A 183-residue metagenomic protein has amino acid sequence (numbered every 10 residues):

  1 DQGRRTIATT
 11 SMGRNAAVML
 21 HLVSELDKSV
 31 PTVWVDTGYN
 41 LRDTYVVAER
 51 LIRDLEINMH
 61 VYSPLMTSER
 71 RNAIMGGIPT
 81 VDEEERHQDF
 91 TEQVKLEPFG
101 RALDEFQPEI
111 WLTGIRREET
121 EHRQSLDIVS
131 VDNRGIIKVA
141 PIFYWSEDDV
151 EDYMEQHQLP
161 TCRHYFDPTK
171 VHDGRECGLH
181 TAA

Functional and structural regions predicted by a protein language model:
D1-A183: Nucleotide-activated chemistry modules centered on ATP-dependent adenylation/adenylyltransferase
